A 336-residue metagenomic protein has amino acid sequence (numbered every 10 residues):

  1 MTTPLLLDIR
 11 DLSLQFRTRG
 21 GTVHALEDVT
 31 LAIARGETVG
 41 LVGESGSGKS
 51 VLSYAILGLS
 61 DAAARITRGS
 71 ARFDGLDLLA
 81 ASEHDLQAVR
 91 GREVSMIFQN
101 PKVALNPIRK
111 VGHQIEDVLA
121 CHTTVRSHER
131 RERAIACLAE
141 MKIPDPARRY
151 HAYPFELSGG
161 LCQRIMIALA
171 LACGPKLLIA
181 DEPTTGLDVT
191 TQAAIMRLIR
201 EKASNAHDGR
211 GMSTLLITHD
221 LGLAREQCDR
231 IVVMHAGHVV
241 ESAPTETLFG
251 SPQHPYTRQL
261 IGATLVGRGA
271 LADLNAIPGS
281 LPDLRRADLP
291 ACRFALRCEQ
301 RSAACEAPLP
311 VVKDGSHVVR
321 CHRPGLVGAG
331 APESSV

Functional and structural regions predicted by a protein language model:
E44, I179, L187-A272: P-loop NTP-binding/switch modules centered on Walker-like glycine-rich loops
R65-D77: Conserved ABC transporter NBD signature motif
L76-D77, E129-R148, I261-G262: Conserved ABC ATPase "signature" region
L78-S95, H113, C121, S127 (+2 more regions): ABC ATPase NBD coupling module
P144-R148, S242-V336: Short catalytic/signature loops enriched in Gly
A172-K176: A short, proline-enriched helix->beta-strand linker immediately N-terminal to the Walker B motif in ABC-type P-loop
